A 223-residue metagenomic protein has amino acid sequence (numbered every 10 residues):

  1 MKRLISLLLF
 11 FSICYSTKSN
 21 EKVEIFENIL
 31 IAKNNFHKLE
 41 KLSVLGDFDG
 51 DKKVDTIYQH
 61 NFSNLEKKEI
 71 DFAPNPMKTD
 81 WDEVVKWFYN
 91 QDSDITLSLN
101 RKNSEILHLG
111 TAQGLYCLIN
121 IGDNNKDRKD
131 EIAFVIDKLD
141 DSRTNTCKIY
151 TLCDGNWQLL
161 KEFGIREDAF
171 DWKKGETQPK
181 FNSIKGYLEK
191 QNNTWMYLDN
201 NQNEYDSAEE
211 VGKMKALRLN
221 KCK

Functional and structural regions predicted by a protein language model:
L4-I5, F10-L42, F48, T144-K223: Acidic, small-residue rich beta-repeat scaffolds with periodic aromatic anchors
T17-A112, N201-E204, V211-K223: Terminal domain-start segments
V44, L115-N120: Beta-rich catalytic cores
G50-Q59, N125-I136: Acidic/hydrophobic-patterned starts of short beta strands in beta-sheet-rich repeat architectures
S63-L65, K138-D141: Short glycine/acidic-enriched loop and turn motifs that connect beta-strands
D71-P74, F134-I136, T144-C153: "Short basic amphipathic alpha-helical interaction patches in structured regions
A112-C117, I165-D168: Short coil/turn segments at the loop-to-beta-strand junctions that recur within blades of beta-propeller repeat folds
Y116-C117, K129-A133, S142-C147: Short, surface-exposed coil-to-beta transition loops
